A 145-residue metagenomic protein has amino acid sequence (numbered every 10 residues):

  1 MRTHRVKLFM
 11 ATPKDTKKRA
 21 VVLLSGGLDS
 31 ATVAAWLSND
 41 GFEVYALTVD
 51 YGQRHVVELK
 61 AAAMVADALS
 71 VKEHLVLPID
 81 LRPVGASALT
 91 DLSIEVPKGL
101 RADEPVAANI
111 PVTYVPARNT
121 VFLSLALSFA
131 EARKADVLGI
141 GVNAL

Functional and structural regions predicted by a protein language model:
M1-F9: N-terminal amphipathic/basic-hydrophobic helices that include classical n-h-c signal peptides and signal-anchor
F9-L145: ATP-dependent adenylation/nucleotidyltransferase module used to activate substrates
